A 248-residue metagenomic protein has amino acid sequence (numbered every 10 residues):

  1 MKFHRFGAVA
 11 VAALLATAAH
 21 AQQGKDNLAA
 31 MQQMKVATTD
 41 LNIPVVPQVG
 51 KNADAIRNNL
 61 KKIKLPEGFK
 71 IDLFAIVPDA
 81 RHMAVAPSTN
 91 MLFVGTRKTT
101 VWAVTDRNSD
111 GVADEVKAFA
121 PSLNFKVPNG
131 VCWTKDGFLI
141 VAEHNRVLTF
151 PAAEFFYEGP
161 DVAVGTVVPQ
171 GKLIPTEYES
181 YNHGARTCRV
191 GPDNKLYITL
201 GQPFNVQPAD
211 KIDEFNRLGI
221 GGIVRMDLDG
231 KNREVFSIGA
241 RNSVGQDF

Functional and structural regions predicted by a protein language model:
M1-H4: N-terminal secretory signal peptides that target proteins for export/translocation
G7-T17: Bacterial N-terminal signal peptides
Q22-F248: Beta-propeller domains with acidic blade repeats across secreted/periplasmic ectodomains and cytosolic WD/CNH propellers
